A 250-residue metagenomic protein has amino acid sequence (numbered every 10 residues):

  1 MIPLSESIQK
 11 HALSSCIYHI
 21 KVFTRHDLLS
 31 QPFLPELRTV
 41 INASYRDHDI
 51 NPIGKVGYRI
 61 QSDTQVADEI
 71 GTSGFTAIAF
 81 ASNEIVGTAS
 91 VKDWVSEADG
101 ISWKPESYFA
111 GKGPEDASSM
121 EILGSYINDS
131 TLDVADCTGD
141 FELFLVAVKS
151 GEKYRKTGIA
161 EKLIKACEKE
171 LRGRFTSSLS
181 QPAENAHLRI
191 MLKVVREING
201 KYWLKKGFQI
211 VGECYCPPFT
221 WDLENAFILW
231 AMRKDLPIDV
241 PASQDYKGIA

Functional and structural regions predicted by a protein language model:
S7-R38: A short beta-loop-alpha structural element at the N-terminal edge of CoA-dependent acyl/N-acetyltransferase catalytic
Q31, P35, N42-A67, I101-W103: Conserved GNAT-fold acetyl-CoA-binding loop/helix
A67, S73-I78, T88, D140 (+2 more regions): Short hydrophobic/aromatic beta-strand element in the GNAT-like acyltransferase core that lines or flanks the acyl-donor
F80-S82, K234-D235: Active-site beta-strand termini and strand-to-loop segments that position acidic
I85-R155, K162, G212-F227, D245-I249: Conserved acyl-donor/pantetheine-binding loop and adjacent beta-alpha core of acyl/acetyltransferases and related
K92, M232-V240: Short beta-strand-to-coil "C-cap" segments at the C-terminal boundary of structured domains/repeats, marking
V148-S150, C167-L171, S177-L204, C216-F227: Conserved beta-strand-loop-alpha-helix junction that forms the acyl-donor binding cleft
